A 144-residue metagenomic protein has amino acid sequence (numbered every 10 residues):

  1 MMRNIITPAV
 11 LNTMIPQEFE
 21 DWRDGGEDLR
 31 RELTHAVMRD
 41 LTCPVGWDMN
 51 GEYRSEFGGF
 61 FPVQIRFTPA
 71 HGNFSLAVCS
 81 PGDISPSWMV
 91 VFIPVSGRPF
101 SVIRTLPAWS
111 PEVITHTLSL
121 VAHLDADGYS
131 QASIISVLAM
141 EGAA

Functional and structural regions predicted by a protein language model:
M1-M2, S80, A143-A144: Intrinsic low-complexity, intrinsically disordered segments enriched in polar/basic residues
M2-P69, V137-M140: Negatively charged, low-complexity tracts enriched in Asp/Glu with abundant Ser/Thr
F19, L29, L33, F92 (+1 more regions): Soluble receptor-associated domains flanking membrane spans
D21, G25, R98, W109-H116 (+1 more regions): Alpha-helix capping and helix-coil boundary motifs
D28-L29, M49, R54, F61-P62 (+6 more regions): Polar low-complexity intrinsically disordered regions enriched in Ser/Thr and small residues
P62, T68-S119: Intrinsically disordered, low-complexity regulatory segments enriched in Ser/Thr/Pro and charged residues
T115-A144: Acidic, proline/glycine-rich low-complexity IDRs
